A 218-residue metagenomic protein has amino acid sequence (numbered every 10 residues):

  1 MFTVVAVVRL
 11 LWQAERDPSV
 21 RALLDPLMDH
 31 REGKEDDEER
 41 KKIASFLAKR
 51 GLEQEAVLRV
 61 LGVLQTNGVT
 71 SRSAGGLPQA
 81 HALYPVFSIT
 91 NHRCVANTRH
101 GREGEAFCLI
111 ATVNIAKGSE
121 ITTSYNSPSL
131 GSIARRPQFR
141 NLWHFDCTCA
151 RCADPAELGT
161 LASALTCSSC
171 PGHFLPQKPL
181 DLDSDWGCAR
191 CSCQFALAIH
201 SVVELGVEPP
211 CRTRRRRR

Functional and structural regions predicted by a protein language model:
M1, R21-A22, P26-M28, L205-R218: Charged, low-complexity interaction segments
M1-F107, V113, S124, L142 (+1 more regions): Catalytic cores of histone-lysine modification enzymes
A6, H92-R216: C-terminal SET catalytic tail plus cysteine-rich post-SET Zn-binding segment of SAM-dependent SET-domain
